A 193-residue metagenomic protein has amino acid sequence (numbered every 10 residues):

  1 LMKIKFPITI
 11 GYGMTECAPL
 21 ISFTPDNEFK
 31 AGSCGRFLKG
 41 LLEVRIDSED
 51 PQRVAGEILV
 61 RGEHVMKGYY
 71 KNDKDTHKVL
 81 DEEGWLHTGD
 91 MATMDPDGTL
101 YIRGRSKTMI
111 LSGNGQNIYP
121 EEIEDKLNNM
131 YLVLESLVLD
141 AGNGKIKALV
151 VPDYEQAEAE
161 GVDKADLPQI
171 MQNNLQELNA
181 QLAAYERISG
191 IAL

Functional and structural regions predicted by a protein language model:
L1-F29, L134: Gly/Ser/Thr-rich phosphate-binding loop
G13-A18, T88, S112-G113: Ser/Thr-glycine-rich phosphate-binding loops at phosphate-binding pockets of nucleotides, nucleotide cofactors
F37, R45, Q52-S112, N129: Conserved ATP-binding/catalytic segment of the ANL
V65, T99-N128, E155-D166, Y185-I188: Adenylate-forming
E83, M130-Y131, L182-Y185: Acidic-histidine catalytic/liganding microenvironments
I110, E135-L137, G144, Q176-L193: Conserved C-terminal "lid"/linker of ANL adenylate-forming enzymes
L111, L139, L149-V151: Short hydrophobic/aromatic beta-strand micro-patches that form the beta-sheet surface supporting nucleotide- or nucleic
L127-S136: Short acidic amphipathic segments
